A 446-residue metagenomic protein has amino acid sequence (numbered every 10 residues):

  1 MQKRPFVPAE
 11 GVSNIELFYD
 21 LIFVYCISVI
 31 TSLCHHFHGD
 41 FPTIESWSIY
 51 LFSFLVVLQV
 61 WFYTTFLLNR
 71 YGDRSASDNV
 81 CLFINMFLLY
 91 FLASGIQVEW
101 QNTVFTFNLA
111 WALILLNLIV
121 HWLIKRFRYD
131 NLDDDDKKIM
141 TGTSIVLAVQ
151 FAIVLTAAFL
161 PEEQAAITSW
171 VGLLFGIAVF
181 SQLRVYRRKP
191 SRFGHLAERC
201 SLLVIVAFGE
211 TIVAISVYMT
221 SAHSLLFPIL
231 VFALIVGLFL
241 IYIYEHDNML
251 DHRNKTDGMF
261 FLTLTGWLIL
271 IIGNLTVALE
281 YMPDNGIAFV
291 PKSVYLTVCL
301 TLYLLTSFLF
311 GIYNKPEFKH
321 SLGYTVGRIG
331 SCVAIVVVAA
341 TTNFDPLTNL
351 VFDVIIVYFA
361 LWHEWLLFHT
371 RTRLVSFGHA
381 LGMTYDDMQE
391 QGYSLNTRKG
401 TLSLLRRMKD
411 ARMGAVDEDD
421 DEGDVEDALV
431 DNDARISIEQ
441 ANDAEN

Functional and structural regions predicted by a protein language model:
M1-S13, I22-C26, Y50-T65, A76-E99 (+3 more regions): Predominantly late transmembrane helices and immediately cytosolic-facing juxtamembrane segments
I15-H35: Signature of the first transmembrane helix
S28, T265, I355-W362, E426 (+2 more regions): Generic low-polarity alpha-helical segments
T31-S46, N69, V98, M219-S221: Short, hydrophobic transmembrane alpha-helix segments
Y393-N446: Intrinsically disordered, low-complexity cytosolic terminal tails
